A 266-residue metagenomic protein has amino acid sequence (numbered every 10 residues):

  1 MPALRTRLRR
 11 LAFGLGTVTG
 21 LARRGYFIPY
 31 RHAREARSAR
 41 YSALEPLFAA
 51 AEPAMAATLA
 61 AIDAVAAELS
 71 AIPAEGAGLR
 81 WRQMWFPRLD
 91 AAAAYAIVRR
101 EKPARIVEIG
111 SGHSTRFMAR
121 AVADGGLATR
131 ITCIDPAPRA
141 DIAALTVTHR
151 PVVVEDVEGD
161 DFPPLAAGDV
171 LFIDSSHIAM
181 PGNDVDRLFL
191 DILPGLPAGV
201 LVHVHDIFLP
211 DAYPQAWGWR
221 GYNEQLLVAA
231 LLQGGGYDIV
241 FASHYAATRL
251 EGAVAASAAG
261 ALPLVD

Functional and structural regions predicted by a protein language model:
P2-R34: N-terminal extension/subdomain marker
L21-V154, D160: Internal alpha/beta domain cores that form substrate/cofactor-binding pockets in large enzymes and binding proteins
V107, I134, I173-D174, V202-D206: Active-site flanking residues adjacent to catalytic metal/cofactor-binding acidic residues
T115, A119, G159-F162, F189-L193 (+1 more regions): Short amphipathic alpha-helical segments and helix-helix/interface helices
G125-G126, P163-A166, I192-A198: Short, conserved loop/helix-junction motifs that constitute active-site signature segments in enzyme catalytic cores
T146-T148, D169, V200, Y237: Short, conserved active-site loop motifs that form the nucleotide-linked donor/cofactor pocket
L165-D174: Short SAM/SAH-binding signature in class I
H177-D266: C-terminal substrate-binding/active-site "lid" region of AdoMet-derived donor-dependent transferases
